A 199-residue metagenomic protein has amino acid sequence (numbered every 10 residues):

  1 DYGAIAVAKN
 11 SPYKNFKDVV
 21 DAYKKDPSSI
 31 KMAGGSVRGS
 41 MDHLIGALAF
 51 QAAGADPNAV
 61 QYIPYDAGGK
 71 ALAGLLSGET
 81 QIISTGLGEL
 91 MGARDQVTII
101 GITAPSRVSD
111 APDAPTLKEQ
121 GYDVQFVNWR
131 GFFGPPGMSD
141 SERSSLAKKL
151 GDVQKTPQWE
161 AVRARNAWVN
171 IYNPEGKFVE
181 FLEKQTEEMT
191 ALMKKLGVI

Functional and structural regions predicted by a protein language model:
D1-K70, W129-V162: Hinge/capping helix and adjacent helix->loop/strand transition within the periplasmic-binding protein
A4, Q81-I82, I99: Short, Asp-centered acidic motifs that coordinate Mg2+ and/or phosphate in catalytic or ligand-binding sites
N15, G78-E79, G121: Conserved functional loop/turn residues at catalytic and ligand-binding sites
D21-Y23, L48, A52, G69-I83 (+2 more regions): Short helices/loops that flank or line small-molecule/ion binding pockets
A53, D140-I199: An extracytoplasmic/periplasmic, membrane-proximal ligand-sensing/linker region
A55-P57, Y122, V198: Helix N-cap/coil-helix junction residues
Y65, S84-T85, I102, N173: Short beta-strand and adjacent tight-turn residues that come in two discontinuous sequence segments and form the edges
G88-K155, K184-E187: C-terminal lobe and pocket-closing loops of periplasmic/extracytoplasmic Venus-flytrap solute-binding proteins
